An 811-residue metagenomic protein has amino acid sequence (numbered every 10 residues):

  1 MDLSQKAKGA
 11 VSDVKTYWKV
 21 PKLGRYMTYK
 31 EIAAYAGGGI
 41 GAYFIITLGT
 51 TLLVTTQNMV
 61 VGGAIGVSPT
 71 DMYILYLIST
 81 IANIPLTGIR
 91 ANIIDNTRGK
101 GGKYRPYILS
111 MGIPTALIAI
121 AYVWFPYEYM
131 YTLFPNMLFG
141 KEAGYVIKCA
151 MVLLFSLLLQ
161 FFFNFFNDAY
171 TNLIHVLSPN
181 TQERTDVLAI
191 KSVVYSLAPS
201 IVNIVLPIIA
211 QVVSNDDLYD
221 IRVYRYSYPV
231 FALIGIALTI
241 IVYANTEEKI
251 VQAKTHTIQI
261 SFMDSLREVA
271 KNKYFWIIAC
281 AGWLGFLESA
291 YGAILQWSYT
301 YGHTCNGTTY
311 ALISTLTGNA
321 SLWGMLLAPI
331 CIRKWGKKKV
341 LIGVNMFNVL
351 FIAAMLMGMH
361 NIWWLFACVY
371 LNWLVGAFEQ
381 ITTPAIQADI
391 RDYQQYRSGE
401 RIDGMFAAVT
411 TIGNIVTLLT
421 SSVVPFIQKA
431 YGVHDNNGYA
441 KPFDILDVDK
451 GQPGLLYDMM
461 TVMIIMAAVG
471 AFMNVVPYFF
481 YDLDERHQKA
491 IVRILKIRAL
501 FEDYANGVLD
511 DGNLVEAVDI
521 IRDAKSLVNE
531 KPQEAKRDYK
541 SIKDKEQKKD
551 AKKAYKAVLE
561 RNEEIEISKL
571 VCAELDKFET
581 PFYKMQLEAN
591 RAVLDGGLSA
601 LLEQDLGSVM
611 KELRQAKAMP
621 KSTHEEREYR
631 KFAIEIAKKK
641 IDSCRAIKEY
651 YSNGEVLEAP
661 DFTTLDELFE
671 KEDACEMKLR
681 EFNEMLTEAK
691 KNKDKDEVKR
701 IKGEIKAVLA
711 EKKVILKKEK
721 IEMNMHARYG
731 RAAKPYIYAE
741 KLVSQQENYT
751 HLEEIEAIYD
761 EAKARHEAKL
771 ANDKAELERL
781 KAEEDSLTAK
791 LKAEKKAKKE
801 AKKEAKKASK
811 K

Functional and structural regions predicted by a protein language model:
D2-G507, A573-R591, G596-G597, L601 (+8 more regions): Membrane-embedded alpha-helical bundles of multi-pass transporters/translocases, especially carrier/permease families
D2-R25, D482-K691, R700-K807: Intrinsic disorder in cytosolic terminal tails and internal cytosolic loops of multi-pass membrane transporters
K810-K811: Intrinsically disordered, low-complexity C-terminal regions of metazoan proteins
